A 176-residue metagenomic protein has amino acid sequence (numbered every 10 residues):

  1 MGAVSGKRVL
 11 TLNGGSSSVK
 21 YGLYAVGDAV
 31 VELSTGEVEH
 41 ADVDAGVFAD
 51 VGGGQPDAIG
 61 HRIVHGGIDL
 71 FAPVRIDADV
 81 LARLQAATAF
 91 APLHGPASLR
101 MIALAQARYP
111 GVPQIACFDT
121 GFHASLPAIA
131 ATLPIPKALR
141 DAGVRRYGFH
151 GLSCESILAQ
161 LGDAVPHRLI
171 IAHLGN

Functional and structural regions predicted by a protein language model:
V4-K7, V31, P96, Y109-G111: Non-transmembrane, aqueous-exposed alpha-helical and coiled segments at domain scale
R8-V47: Short glycine-rich, Thr/Ser-proximal phosphate-binding strand/loop in the N-terminal lobe of ATP-dependent enzymes
V9-T11, A58-G60, I115, L169-I171: Short glycine-aspartate micro-motif
G15, G22, R62-V64, G121 (+1 more regions): Anionic group-transfer/hydrolysis microenvironments
A45-A49, S98-A103: Short alpha-helical segments and helix-capping/turn motifs at coil-helix boundaries
V47-D57, L161-V165: Phosphate/pyrophosphate-binding loops at sites that engage ATP/ADP/AMP, CoA/4′-phosphopantetheine, polyphosphate
G52-G95, P113-I115, G121-T132: Short beta-strand-loop/turn "lid" adjacent to the catalytic site in phosphate-handling enzymes
P96, A103-N176: Phosphate-binding/catalytic loop of phosphoryl-transfer enzymes
